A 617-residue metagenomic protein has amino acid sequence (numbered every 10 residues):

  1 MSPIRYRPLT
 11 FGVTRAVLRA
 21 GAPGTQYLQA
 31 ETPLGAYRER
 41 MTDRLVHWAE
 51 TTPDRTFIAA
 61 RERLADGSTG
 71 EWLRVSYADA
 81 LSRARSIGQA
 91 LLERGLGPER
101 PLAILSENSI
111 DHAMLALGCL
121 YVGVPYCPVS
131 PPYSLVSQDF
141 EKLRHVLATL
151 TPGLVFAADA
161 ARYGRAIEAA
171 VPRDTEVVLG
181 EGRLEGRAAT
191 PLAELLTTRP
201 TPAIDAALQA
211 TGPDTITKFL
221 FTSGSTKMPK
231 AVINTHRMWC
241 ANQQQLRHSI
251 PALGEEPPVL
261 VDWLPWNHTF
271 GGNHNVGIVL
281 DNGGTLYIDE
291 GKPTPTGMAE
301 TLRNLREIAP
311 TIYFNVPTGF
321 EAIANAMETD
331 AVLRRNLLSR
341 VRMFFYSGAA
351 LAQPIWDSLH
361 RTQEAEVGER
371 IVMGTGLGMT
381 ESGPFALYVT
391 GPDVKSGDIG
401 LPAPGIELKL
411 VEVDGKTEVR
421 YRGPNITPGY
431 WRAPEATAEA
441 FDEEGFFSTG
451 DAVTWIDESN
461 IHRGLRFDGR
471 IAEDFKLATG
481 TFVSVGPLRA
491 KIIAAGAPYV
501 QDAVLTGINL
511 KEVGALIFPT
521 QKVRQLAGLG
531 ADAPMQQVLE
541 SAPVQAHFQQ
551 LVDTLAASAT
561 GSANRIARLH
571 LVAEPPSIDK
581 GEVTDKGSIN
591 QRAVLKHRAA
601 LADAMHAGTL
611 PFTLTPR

Functional and structural regions predicted by a protein language model:
P33, I58-M114, S134-K142, A193-P200 (+1 more regions): Conserved AMP-binding/adenylate-forming core of the ANL superfamily
P53-T56, V178-G180, L184-F221, K227-M228 (+1 more regions): Conserved pre-ATP/AMP-binding loop-to-beta segment of ANL
L73-A78, L208-Q209, T217-Q244: Conserved AMP-binding A3 loop
L81-I87, T198-P202, P213, V232-L253: Conserved structural elements of the adenylate-forming
Y133-E168, R199-P200, N242-V261, T294-T311: Conserved ATP-dependent adenylate/AMP-binding module captured primarily in the ANL superfamily
E194-L196, N282-G284, L302, T311-F314 (+3 more regions): Gly/Ser/Thr-rich phosphate-binding loop
C240-V259, W266-R335: Conserved AMP-binding/adenylation subdomain of ANL enzymes
E412, T417-L477, L614-P616: Conserved ATP-binding/catalytic segment of the ANL
